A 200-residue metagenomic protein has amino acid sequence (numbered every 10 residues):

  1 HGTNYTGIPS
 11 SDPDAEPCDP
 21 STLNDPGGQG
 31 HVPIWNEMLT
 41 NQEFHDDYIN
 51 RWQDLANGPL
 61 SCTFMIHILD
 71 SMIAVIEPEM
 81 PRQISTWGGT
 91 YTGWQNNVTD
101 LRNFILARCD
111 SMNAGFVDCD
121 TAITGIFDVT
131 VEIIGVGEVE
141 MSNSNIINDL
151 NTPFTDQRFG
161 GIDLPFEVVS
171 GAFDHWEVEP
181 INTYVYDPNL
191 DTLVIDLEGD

Functional and structural regions predicted by a protein language model:
H1-T130, I134: Middle-to-C-terminal accessory/interaction subdomains
D14, G88, V136, S144 (+1 more regions): Intrinsic-disorder/low-complexity loop/linker signature
Q83-I84, I162-N189: Surface-exposed interfaces of beta-sheet-rich extracellular modules
D110, V136, S144, V169-G171 (+2 more regions): Disulfide-stabilized cysteine-rich extracellular repeat microdomains
D128-T130, P165-E167, V194: Beta-strand secondary-structure signal
V131, G137-M141, W176: Extracellular/surface recognition and adhesion modules
E138, S142-A172: Extracellular modular ligand-binding repeats in secreted and cell-surface proteins
Y186-D200: Conserved "repeat-terminator" motif of extracellular CCP/Sushi domains
